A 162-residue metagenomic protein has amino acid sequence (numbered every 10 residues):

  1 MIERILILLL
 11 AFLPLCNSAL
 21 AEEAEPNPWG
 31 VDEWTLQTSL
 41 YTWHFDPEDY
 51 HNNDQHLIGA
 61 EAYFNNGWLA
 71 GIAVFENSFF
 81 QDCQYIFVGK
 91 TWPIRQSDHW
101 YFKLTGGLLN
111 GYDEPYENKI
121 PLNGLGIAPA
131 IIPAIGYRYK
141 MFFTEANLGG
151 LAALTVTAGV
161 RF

Functional and structural regions predicted by a protein language model:
M1-W29: Cleavable N-terminal export/targeting peptides
A21-F64, A73-V74: Short glycine/proline- and aromatic-enriched beta-strand/turn motifs that initiate or cap beta-hairpins
E22-P28, F64-N66, G89-Q96, Y139-M141 (+1 more regions): Outer-membrane beta-barrel proteins
G30-W34, N66-W68, D82-Q84, D98-F102 (+2 more regions): Outer-envelope beta-barrel architecture signal
L36-H44, W68-N77, P133-I135, Y139-L151: Transmembrane beta-strand segments that form the barrel wall of outer-membrane beta-barrel proteins
T38, I58-A62, I86-W92, L104 (+3 more regions): Residues on the lipid-exposed face of transmembrane beta-strands in outer-membrane beta-barrel proteins
Y50-H51, K103-A130: Outer-membrane beta-barrel translocator/channel fold
Q55, C83-Y85, A128-I132, A153: Transmembrane beta-barrel architecture of outer-membrane proteins
